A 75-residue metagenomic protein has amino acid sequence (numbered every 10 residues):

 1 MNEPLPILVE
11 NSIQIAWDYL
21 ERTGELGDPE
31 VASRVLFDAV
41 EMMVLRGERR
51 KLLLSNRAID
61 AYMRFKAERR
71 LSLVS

Functional and structural regions predicted by a protein language model:
M1-L26: N-terminal acidic leader/helix
I13-I15, S33, A58-A61: A general marker of short, structured functional hotspots
W17-E21, F37, E41, I59: Short amphipathic alpha-helical segments enriched in leucine
R22-E30, A67-R70: Short, surface-exposed acidic
P29-G47: Amphipathic alpha-helical segments that form the core helices of the histone-fold
E41-S75: Short, charged early-sequence alpha-helical segments and their helix-coil boundaries
